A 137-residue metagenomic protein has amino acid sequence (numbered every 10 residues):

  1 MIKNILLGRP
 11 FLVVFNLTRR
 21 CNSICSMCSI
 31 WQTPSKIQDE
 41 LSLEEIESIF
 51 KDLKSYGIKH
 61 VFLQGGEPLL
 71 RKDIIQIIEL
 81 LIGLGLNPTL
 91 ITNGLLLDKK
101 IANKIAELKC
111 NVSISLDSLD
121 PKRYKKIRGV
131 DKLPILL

Functional and structural regions predicted by a protein language model:
M1-N111, K122: Conserved alpha-helical substructure of the radical SAM core
I114-L116: Conserved phosphate-donor/acceptor-positioning beta-strand/loop module used by diverse small-molecule
L119: Flexible loop/hinge segments that line or gate small-molecule binding clefts
K125: Residue-level detector of conserved, well-ordered beta-strand and adjacent loop positions that form binding/recognition
R128-L137: Glycine-rich S-adenosyl-L-methionine
